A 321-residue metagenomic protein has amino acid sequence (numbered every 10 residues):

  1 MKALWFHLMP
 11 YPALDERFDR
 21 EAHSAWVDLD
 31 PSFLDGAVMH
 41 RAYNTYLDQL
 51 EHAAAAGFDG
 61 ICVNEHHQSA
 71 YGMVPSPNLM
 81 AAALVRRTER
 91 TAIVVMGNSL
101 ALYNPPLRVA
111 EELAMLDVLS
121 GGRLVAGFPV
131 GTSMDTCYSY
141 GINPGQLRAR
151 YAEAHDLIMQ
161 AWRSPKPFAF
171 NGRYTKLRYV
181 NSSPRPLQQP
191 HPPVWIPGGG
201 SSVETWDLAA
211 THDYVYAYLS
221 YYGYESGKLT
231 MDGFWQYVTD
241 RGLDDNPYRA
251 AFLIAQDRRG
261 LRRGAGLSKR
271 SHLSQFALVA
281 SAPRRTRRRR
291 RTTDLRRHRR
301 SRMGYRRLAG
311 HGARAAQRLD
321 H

Functional and structural regions predicted by a protein language model:
M1-T91, P192: N-terminal beta1-alpha1-beta2 module of alpha/beta enzyme domains
A3, A53, E65, L84 (+7 more regions): Conserved, mostly hydrophobic/aromatic
A3-H7, I61-V63, I93-M96, L124-F128 (+3 more regions): Hydrophobic faces of well-ordered beta-strands that scaffold small-molecule active sites in alpha/beta enzyme cores
W5-L34, R148-R185, E225-H321: An alpha-helical appendage that flanks or caps ligand/catalytic pockets
D15, L107-Y214, L229-D232, Q236: Internal, glycine-rich beta/alpha segment that forms the wall or movable "lid" of small-molecule/cofactor binding
D28-N44, G97-L107, P190-S201, Q256-R258 (+1 more regions): Active-site mouth loops of central-metabolism enzymes
R41-H52, E112, G200-D207, A309-L319: Short, acidic/polar
N104-A114, R259-A265: Catalytic cores of alpha/beta
